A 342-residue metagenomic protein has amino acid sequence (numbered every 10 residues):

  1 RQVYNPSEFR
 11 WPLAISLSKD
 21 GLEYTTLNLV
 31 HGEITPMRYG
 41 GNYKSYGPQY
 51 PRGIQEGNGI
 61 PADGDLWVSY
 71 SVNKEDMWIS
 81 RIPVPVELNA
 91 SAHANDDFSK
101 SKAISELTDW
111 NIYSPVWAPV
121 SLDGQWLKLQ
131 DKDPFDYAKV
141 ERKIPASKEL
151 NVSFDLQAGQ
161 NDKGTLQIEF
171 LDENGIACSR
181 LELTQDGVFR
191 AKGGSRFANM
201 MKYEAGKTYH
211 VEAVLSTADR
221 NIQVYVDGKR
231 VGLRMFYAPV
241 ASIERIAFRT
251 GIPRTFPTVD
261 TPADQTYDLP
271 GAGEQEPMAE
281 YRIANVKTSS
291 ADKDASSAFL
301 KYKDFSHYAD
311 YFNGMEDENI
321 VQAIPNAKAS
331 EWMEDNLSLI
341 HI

Functional and structural regions predicted by a protein language model:
R1-H31: Loop/turn-rich, solvent-exposed surfaces of beta-rich toroidal or solenoidal domains
E23-G57: Conserved blade-ending motifs and adjacent loop-strand segments that build the rim/top face of beta-propeller domains
Y50-S91: Blade-level signature of beta-propeller repeat domains, shared across WD40, Kelch, NHL, RCC1 and BNR/Asp-box propellers
K102-W126, Y311-I340: Extracellular glycan-recognition surfaces and repeat-rich motifs
K128-V188, K328-L339: Secretory/extracellular carbohydrate-interaction modules and structurally similar beta-sandwich "look-alikes"
F154, G206-L215, I222-V224: Short tryptophan-centered beta-strand motifs in secreted/extracellular beta-sheet-rich domains of glycan-recognition
R190-E212: Short, aromatic/His-centered strand-loop micro-motif at the edge of beta-sheets
R234-Y281: Flexible glycan-contacting loops in extracellular carbohydrate-active proteins
